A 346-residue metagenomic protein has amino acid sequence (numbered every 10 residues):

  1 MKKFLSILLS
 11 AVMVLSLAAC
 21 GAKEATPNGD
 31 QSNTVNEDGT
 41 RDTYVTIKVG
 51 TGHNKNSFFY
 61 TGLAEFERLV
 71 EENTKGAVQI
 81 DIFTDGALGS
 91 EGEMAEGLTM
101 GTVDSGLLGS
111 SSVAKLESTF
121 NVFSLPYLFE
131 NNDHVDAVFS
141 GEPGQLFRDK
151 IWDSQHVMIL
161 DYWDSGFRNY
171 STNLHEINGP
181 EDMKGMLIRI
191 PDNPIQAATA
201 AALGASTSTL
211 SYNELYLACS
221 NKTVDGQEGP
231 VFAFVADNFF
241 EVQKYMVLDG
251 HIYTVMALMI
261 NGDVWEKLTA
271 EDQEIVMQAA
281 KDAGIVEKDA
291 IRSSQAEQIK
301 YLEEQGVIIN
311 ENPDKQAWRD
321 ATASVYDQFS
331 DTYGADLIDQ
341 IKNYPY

Functional and structural regions predicted by a protein language model:
M1-L9: Positively charged n-region of N-terminal signal peptides that target proteins for export
S16-A19: C-terminal motif of bacterial Sec signal peptides marking the signal peptidase cleavage site
G21-D133, P143, W152-D153, V157-Y346: N-terminal secretory/targeting leader peptides
V138-D149: Signature of the catalytic double-stranded beta-helix
